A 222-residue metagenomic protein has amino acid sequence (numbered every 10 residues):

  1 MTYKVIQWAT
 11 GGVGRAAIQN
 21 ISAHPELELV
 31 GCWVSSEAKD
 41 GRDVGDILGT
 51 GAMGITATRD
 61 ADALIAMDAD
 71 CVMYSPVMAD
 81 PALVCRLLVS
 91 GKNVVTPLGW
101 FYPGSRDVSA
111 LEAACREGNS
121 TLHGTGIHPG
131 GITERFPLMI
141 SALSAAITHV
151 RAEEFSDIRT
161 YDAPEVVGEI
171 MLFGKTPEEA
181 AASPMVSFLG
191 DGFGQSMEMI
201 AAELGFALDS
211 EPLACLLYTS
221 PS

Functional and structural regions predicted by a protein language model:
M1-S90, G205: N-terminal glycine-/serine-/threonine-rich beta1-alpha1-beta2 phosphate-ribose binding loop of Rossmann-like
S35, G99-Y102, I127-H128, F155: Short, ordered loop/turn segments at secondary-structure junctions
N93-V95: A short hydrophobic/small-residue beta-strand
G99-N119: Rossmann-fold NAD(P)-binding glycine/threonine-rich loop
I132-L204: Conserved anion/nucleotide-ligand pocket segment
L208-C215: A short coil-to-beta-strand element that immediately follows conserved catalytic motifs
Y218-S222: Conserved small/polar residues in nucleotide/adenosyl-binding loops
